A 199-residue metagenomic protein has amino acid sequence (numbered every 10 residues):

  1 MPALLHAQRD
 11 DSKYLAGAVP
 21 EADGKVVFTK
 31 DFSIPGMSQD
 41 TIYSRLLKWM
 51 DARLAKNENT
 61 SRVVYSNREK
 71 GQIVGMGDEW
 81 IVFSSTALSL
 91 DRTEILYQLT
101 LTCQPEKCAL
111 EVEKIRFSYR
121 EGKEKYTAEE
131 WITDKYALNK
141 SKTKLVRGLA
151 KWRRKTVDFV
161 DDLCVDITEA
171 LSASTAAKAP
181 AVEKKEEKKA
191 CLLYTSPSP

Functional and structural regions predicted by a protein language model:
M1-H6: Hydrophobic h-region of N-terminal signal peptides that target proteins for export in Gram-negative bacteria
Q8-L193: Ser/Thr-rich, low-complexity intrinsically disordered terminal regions
Y194-P199: Conserved small/polar residues in nucleotide/adenosyl-binding loops
